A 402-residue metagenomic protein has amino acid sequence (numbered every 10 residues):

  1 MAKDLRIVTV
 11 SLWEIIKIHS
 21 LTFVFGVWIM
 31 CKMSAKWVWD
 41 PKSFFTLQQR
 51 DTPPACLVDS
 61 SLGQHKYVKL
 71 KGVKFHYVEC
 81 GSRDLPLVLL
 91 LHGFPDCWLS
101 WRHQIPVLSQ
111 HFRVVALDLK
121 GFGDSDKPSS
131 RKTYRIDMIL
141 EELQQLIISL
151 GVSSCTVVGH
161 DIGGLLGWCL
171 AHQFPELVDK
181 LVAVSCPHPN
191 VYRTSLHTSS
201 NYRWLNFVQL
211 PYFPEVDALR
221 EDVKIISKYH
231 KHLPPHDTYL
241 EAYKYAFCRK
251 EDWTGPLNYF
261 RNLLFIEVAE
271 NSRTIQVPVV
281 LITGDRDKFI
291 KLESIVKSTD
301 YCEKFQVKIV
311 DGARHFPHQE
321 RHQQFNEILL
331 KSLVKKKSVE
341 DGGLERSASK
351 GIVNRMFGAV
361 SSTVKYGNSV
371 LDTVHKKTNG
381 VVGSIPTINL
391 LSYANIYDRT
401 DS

Functional and structural regions predicted by a protein language model:
A2-K66, G72-V88, V115, F122-V158 (+3 more regions): Flexible "cap/lid" subdomain of the alpha/beta-hydrolase fold that forms the substrate-access gate
D84-L85, P95-H103, V114: Serine-hydrolase catalytic-loop signature spanning alpha/beta hydrolases and amidase-signature enzymes
G93, E320-R321: Active-site helix-initiating loop/hinge in glycosyltransferases
L99-R102, W168-H172, N326: Short, hydrophobic alpha-helix immediately C-terminal to the catalytic nucleophile
S100, L119-F122: Recognition helices and adjacent regulatory flanks at domain boundaries
H103-F112, S149: A short, Lys/Arg-enriched amphipathic alpha-helix followed by its capping loop at the start of a domain
P106, L117-K120: N-terminal cap/lid subdomain of alpha/beta-hydrolase-fold enzymes
